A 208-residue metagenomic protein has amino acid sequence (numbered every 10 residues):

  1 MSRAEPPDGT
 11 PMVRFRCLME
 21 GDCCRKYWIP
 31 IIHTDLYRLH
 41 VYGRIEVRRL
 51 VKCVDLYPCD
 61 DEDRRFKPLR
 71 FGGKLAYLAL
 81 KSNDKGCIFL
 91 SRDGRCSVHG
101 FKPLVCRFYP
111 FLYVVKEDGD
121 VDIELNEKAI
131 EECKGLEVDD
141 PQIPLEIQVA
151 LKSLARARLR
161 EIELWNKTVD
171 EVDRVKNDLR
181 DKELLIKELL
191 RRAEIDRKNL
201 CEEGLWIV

Functional and structural regions predicted by a protein language model:
M1-V208: Short loop/turn segments that flank or connect secondary-structure elements
